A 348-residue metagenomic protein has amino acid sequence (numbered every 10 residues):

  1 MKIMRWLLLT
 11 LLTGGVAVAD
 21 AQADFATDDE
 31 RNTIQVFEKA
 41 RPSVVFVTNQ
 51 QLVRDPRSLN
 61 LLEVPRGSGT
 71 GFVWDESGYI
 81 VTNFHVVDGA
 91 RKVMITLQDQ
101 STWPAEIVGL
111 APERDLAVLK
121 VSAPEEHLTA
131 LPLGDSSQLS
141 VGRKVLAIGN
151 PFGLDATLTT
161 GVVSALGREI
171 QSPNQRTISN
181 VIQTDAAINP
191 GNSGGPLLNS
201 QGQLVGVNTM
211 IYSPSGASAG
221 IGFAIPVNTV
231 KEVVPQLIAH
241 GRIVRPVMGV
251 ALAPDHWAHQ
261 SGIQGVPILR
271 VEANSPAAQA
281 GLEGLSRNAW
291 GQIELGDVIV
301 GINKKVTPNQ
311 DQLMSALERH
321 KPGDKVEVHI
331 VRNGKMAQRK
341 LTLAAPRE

Functional and structural regions predicted by a protein language model:
M1-R5: Positively charged n-region of N-terminal signal peptides that target proteins for export
W6-G15: Bacterial N-terminal signal peptides
D20-Q264, R270-A273, G291, Q310-M314 (+3 more regions): Serine-dependent protease modules
I80-V81, Q279-Q310: Conserved PDZ fold ligand-binding element
T102, M336-Q338: A structural signal for beta-strand boundary/capping segments at domain termini and interdomain linkers
